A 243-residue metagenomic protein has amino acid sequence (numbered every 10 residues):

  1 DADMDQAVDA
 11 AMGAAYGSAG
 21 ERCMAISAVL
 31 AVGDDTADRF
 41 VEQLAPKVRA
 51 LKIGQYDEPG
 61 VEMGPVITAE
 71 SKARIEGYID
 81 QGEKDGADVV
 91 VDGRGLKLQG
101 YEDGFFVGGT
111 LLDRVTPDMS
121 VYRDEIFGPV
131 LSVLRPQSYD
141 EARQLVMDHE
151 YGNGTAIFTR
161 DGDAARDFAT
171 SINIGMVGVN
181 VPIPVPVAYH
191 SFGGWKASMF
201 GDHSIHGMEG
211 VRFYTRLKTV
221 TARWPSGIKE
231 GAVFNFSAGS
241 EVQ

Functional and structural regions predicted by a protein language model:
D1-T116, L145, V179, S226-E230 (+1 more regions): ALDH superfamily catalytic-core signature
F40, R94-D113, Y139-I228: C-terminal core of ALDH-fold dehydrogenases
T68, S132-Q137, F158: A structural signal for short, well-ordered beta-strand elements
G82, V133, T155: A short acidic/histidine/glycine-rich donor-binding loop in glycosyltransferase catalytic cores
Y122: Short, solvent-exposed loop/beta-turn-alpha elements that line the ligand-binding surface or hinge of extracytoplasmic
I126: Cofactor-binding beta-sheet edge motifs in enzyme active sites
P129: Glycine-rich nucleotide-phosphate-binding loops and adjacent flexible coil segments
